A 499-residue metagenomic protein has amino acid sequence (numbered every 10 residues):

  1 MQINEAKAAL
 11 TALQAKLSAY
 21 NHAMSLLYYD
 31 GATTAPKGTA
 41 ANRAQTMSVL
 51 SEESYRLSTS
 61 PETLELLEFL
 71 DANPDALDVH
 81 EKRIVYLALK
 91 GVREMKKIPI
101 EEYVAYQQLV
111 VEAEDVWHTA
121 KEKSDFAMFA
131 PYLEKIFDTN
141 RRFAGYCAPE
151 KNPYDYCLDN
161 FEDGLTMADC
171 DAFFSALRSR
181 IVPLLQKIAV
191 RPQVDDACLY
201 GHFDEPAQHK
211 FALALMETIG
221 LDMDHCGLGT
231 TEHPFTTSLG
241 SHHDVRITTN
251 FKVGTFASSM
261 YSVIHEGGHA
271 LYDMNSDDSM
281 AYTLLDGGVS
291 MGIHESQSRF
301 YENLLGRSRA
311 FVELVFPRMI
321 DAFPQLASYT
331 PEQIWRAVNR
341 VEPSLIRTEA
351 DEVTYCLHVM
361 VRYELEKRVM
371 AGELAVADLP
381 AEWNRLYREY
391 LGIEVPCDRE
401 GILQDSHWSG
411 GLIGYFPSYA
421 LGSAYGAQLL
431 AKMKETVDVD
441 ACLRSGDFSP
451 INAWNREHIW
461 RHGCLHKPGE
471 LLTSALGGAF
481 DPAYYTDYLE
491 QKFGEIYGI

Functional and structural regions predicted by a protein language model:
M1-D163, L465, E490-I499: A well-structured
Q2-A6, H22-S25, A32, G38 (+4 more regions): C-terminal, non-catalytic "cap/extension" segments appended to globular domains
L10, A148, H265, S298 (+3 more regions): Divalent metal-coordination and catalytic microenvironments
N42, E102-A105, Y132, F173 (+12 more regions): Secondary-structure capping and boundary motifs in well-ordered enzyme cores
Y106-S258: Contiguous, non-catalytic segments that form substrate-binding/exosite surfaces or channel walls
F174, R178, E205-H209, L215 (+4 more regions): All-alpha helical catalytic cores of prenyl diphosphate-utilizing isoprenoid enzymes
S258-D277, E295-R299: Active-site recognition of the HExxH zinc-binding catalytic motif
G287-S328: Post-HExxH zinc-binding segment in Zn-dependent metallohydrolases
